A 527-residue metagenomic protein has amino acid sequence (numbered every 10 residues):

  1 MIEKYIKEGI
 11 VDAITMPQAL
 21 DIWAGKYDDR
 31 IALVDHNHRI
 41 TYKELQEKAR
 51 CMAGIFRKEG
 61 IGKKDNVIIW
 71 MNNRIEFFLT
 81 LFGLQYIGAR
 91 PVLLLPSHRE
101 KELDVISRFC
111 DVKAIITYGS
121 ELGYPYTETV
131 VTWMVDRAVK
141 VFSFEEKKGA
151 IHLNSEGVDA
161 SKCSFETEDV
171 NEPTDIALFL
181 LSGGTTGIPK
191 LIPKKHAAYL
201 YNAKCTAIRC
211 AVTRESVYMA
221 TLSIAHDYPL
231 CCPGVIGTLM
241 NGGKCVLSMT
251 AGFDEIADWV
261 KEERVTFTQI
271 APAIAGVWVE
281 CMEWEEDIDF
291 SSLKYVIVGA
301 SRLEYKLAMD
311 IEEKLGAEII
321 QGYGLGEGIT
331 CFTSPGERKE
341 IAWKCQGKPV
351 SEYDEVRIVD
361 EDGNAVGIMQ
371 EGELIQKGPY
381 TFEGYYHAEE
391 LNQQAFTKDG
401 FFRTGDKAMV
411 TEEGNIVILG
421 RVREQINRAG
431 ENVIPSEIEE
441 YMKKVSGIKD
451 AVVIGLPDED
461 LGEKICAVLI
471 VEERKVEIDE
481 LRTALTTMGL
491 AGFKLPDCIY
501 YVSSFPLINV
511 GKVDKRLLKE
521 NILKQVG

Functional and structural regions predicted by a protein language model:
D12, D21, D29-R74, F78-F82 (+4 more regions): Conserved AMP-binding/adenylate-forming core of the ANL superfamily
D28-D29, F142-S143, G149, S161-L181 (+3 more regions): Conserved pre-ATP/AMP-binding loop-to-beta segment of ANL
Y86-E156, V471-R474: Structural core segment of the AMP-binding/adenylate-forming
H98-R108, T117, T268, G378 (+4 more regions): AMP-binding/adenylate-forming catalytic core of the ANL superfamily
S143, L490-K512: AMP-binding/adenylate-forming catalytic domain of the ANL superfamily
L200-V217, D227-F267, C281: Conserved AMP-binding/adenylation subdomain of ANL enzymes
V265-I270, C281-I341, E355: Gly/Ser/Thr-rich phosphate-binding loop
P349-Y353, N364-A395, V433: Conserved ATP/PPi-binding loop(s) of AMP-dependent carboxylate-activating enzymes
